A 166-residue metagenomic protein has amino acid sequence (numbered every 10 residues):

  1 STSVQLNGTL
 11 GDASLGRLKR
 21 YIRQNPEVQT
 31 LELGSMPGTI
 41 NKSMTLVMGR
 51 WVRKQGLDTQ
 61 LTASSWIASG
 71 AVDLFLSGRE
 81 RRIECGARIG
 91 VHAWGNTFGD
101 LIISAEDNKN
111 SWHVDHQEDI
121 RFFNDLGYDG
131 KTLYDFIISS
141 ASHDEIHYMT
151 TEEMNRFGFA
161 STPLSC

Functional and structural regions predicted by a protein language model:
S1-Q29, S35-I40, G86-Y128: Small-residue-centered hinge/linker elements
L6, L31, F75, M154: Terminal peptide-recognition signature
R23-E27, R53-L57, L76-E80, W94 (+4 more regions): Sec-exported extracytoplasmic/periplasmic mature domains
T30-L33, Q60-S64, E84-A87, G130-S139 (+1 more regions): Surface-exposed patches in mature extracellular/periplasmic domains of secreted proteins
P37, R53-F98: Glycine-rich beta-to-alpha active-site loop
S43-G49, R53: Membrane-embedded segments
F98-C166: Charged, glycine-interspersed solvent-exposed loop segments at helix/strand-loop junctions that cap or gate access
